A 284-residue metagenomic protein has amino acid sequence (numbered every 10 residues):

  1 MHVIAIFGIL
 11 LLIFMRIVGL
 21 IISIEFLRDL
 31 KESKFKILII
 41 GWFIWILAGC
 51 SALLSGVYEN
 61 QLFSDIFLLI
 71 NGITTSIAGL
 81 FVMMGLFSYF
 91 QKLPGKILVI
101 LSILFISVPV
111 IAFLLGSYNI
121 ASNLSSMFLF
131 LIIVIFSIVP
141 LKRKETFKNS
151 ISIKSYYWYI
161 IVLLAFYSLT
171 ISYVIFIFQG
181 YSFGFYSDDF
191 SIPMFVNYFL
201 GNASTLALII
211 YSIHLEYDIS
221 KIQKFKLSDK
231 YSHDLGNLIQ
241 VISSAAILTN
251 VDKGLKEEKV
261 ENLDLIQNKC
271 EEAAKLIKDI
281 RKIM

Functional and structural regions predicted by a protein language model:
M1-V18: Hydrophobic transmembrane alpha-helical segments in integral membrane proteins
I17-I37, G49-D218: Juxtamembrane segments at transmembrane-helix boundaries in multi-pass signal-transduction membrane proteins
G41-I44, S232, G236, S243 (+1 more regions): Generic structural concept
L215-L235, V241-S243: Conserved HAMP-HisKA connector
L227, N262-L263: DHp/HisKA histidine-phosphotransfer helix
V241-K256, N268: Conserved C-terminal segment of the DHp
A245, L263-M284: Conserved DHp (HisKA) dimerization/phosphotransfer helix of two-component histidine kinases, i.e., the long coiled-coil
